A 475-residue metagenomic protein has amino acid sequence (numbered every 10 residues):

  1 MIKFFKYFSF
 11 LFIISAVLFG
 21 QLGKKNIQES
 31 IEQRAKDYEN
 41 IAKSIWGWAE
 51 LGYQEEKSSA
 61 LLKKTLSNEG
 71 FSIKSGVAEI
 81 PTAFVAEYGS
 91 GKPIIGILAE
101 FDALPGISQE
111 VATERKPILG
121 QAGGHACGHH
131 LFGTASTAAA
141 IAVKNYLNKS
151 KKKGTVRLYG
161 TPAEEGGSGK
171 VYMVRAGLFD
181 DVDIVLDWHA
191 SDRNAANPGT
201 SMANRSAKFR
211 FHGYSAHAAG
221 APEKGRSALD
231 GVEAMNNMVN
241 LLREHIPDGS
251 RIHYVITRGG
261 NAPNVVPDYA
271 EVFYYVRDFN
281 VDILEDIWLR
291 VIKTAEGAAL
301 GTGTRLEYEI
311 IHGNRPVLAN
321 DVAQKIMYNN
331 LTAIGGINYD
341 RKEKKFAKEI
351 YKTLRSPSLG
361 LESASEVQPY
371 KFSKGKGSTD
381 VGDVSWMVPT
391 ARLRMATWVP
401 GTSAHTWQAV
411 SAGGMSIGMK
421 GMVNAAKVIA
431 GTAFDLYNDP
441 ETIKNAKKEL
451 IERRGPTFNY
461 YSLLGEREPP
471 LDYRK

Functional and structural regions predicted by a protein language model:
M1-G23: Bacterial Sec-dependent N-terminal signal peptides
L22-H125, H130, T134-T155: Acidic/His- and Gly-rich active-site-bordering loop/insert found across diverse amide/peptide-bond hydrolases
I31-A35, A42, W46-A49, G70 (+6 more regions): Sec/Tat-exported extracytoplasmic proteins
I45, A86, I97, H129 (+9 more regions): Divalent metal-coordination and catalytic microenvironments
D102-K116, T200-R210, W398-T406: Acidic-glycine-rich active-site phosphate/pyrophosphate-binding loop
A112-A126, H212-A216, S365-Q368, T406-M415: Glycine/charged-rich beta-loop-alpha catalytic/anionic-binding loops adjacent to active sites
K116-G124, H130-L131, Y146-P267, R277: Histidine/acidic-residue-rich, glycine-tolerant segments that coordinate divalent metal ions
E233-K475: Metal-dependent amide/peptide-bond hydrolase catalytic core, centered on the "pita-bread" metallohydrolase fold
